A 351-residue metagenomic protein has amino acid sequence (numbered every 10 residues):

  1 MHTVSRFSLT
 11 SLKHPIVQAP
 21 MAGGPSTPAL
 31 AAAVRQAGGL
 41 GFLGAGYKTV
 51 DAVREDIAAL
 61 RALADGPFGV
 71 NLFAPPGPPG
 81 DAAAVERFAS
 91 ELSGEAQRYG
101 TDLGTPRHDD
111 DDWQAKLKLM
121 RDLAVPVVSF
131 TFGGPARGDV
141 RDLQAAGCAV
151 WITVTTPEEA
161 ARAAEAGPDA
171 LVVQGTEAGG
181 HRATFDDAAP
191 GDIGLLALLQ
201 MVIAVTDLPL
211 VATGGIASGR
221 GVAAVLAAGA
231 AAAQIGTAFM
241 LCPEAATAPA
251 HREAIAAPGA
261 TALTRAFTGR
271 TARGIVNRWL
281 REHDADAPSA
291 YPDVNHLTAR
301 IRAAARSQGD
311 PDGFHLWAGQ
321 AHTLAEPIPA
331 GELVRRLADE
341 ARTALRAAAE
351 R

Functional and structural regions predicted by a protein language model:
M1-V205, L337: Active-site entrance/lid segments in N-terminal catalytic domains of soluble metabolic enzymes
H181-V211, I216-R351: Conserved active-site-proximal phosphate/metal-binding subdomains
